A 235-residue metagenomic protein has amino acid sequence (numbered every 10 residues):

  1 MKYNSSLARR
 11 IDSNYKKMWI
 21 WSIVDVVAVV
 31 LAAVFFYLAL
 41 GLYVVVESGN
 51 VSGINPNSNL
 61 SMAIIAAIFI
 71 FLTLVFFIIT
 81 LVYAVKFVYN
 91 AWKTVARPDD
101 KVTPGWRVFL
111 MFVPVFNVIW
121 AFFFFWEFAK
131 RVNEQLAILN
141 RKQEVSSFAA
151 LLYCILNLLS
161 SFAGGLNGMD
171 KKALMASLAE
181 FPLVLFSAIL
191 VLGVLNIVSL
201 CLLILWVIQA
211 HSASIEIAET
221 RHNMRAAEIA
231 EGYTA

Functional and structural regions predicted by a protein language model:
M1-V30, V46-I54, N59-L60, I79-L159 (+1 more regions): Membrane-interface extramembranous regions at the lipid-water interface
A28-F76, S147-L152, L156-C201: Membrane-helix interface segments in multi-pass membrane proteins
